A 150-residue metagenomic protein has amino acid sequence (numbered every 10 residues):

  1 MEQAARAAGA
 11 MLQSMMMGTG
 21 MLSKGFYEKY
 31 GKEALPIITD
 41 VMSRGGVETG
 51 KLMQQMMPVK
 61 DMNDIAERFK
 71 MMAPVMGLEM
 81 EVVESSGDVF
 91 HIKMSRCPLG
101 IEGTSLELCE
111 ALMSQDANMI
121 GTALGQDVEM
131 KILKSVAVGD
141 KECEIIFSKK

Functional and structural regions predicted by a protein language model:
M1-H91, S95-A111, Q126-E144, S148-K150: N-terminal accessory segment detector
E110-L124: Active-site helix/loop of acyl-thioester processing domains in fatty-acid/polyketide metabolism, spanning hotdog-fold
